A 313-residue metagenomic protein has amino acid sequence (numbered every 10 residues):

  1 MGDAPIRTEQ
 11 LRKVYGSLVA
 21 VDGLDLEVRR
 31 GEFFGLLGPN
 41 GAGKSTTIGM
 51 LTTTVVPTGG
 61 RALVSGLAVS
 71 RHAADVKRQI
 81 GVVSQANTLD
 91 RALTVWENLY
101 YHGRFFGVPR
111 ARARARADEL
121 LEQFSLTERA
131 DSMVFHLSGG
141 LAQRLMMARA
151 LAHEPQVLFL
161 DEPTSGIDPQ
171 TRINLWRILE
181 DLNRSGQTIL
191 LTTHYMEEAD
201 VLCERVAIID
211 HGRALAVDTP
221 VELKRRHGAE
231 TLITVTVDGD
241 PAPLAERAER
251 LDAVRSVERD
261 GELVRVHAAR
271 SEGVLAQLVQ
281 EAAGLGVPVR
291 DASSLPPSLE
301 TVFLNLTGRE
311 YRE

Functional and structural regions predicted by a protein language model:
D3-T8, K13-A216: ABC transporter nucleotide-binding domains
E9-L11, V257, A292: Generic beta-strand hydrophobic packing signal
G59, D75, E97, R112 (+4 more regions): An acidic, carboxylate-rich microenvironment
L67-S70, A214, D238, A269-E272 (+1 more regions): Short, surface-exposed acidic/glycine-rich loop or hinge patches that mediate macromolecular interfaces
G81, G107, S125, M146 (+4 more regions): A generic structural signal for secondary-structure junctions that act as hinges or helix/strand caps at the edges
W176-A269: ABC transporter nucleotide-binding domain
R270-E313: C-terminal coupling/interaction segments
